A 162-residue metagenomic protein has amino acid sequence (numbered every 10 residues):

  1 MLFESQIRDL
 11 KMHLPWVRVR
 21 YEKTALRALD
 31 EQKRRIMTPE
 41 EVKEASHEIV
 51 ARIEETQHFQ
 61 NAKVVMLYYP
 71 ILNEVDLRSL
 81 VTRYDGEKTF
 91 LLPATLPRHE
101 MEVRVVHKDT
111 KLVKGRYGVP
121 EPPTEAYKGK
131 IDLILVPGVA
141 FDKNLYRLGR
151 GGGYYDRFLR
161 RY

Functional and structural regions predicted by a protein language model:
L2-E4, D9, H13-G129: N-terminal active-site beta-alpha-beta segment that forms phosphate/nucleotide-binding and substrate-recognition loops
D30, K130-Y162: Active-site beta-strand/loop microenvironment that shapes enzyme catalytic pockets
